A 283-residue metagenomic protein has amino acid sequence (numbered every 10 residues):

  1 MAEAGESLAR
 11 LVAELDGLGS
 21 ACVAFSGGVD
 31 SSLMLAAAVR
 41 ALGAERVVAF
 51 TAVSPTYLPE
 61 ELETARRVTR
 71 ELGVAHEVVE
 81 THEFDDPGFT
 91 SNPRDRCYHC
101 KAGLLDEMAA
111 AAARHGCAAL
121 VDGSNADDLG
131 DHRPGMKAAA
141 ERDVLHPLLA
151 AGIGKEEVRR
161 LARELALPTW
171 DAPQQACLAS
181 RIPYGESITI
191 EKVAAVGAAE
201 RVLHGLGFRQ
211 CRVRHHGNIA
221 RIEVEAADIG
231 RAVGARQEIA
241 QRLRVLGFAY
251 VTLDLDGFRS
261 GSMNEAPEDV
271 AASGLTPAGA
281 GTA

Functional and structural regions predicted by a protein language model:
M1-E164, G205, A220, E238-F248 (+3 more regions): ATP-dependent adenylation/nucleotidyltransferase module used to activate substrates
L8, L105, T189-V196, A232-Q237: Generic alpha-helical secondary structure
G154-R160, L167-A176, R209-C211: Short, structured loop/turn "capping" segments at alpha-beta junctions
A172-K192: Internal, active-site/partner-interface "lid" segment
S187-V193, E225-G230, M263-D269: Short glycine/threonine-rich loop-to-helix capping motif typified by GTGT followed within a few residues by an Asp-Pro
I190-Q210, I239: Short amphipathic alpha-helix segments
R209-H216, D254-L255: C-terminal boundary motif of the adenylate-forming
H215-G217, R221-V233: A short interface-forming secondary-structure element
